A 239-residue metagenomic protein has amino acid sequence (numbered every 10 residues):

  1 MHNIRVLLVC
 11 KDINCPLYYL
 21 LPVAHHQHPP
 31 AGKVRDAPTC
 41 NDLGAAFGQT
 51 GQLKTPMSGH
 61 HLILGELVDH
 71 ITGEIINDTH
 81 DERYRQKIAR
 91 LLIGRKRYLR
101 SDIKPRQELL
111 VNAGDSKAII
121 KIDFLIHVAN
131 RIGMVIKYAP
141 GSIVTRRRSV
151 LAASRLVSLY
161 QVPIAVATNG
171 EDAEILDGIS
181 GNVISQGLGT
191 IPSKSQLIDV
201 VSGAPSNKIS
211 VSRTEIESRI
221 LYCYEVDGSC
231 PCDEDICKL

Functional and structural regions predicted by a protein language model:
P16, P30, N41, G48-G51: N-terminal targeting/docking segments
P16, V23-H26, V34, T39: Intrinsic low-complexity, disordered N-terminal segments enriched in polar/charged/small residues
P56-I164, E174-L239: A short, conserved, highly charged catalytic patch centered on acidic carboxylates
T168-D172: Short beta-alpha junction loops
